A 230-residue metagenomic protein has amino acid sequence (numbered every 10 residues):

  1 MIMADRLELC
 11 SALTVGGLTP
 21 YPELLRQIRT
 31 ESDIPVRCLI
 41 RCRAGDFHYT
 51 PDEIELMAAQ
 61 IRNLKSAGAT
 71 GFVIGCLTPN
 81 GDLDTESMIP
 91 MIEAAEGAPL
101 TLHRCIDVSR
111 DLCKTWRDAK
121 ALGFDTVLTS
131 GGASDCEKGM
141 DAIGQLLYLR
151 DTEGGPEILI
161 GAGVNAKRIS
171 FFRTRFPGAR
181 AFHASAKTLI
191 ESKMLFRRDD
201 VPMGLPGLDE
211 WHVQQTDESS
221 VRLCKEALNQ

Functional and structural regions predicted by a protein language model:
M1-I2, D46-N63, D107-L122, I143-G154 (+3 more regions): Catalytic cores of alpha/beta
M1-T14, A67-G68: Catalytic domains of carbohydrate-active enzymes, especially glycoside hydrolases
A4, D33, G68-A69, F124 (+1 more regions): A structural motif
L7-L9, V36-I40, F72-I74, L100-R104 (+3 more regions): Hydrophobic faces of well-ordered beta-strands that scaffold small-molecule active sites in alpha/beta enzyme cores
L13-I34, P51-L56, C76-E96, S109-T115 (+4 more regions): Active-site-adjacent beta->alpha loops and helix N-cap segments on the catalytic face of soluble alpha/beta enzymes
A59-G75: Ordered, amphipathic secondary-structure segments that act as subunit-interaction surfaces in large macromolecular
G68, R150, G154-Q230: C-terminal alpha-helical cap/extension of soluble enzyme domains
A95, P99, C105-D107, R117 (+1 more regions): Ligand/cofactor pocket segment of small-molecule handling proteins
